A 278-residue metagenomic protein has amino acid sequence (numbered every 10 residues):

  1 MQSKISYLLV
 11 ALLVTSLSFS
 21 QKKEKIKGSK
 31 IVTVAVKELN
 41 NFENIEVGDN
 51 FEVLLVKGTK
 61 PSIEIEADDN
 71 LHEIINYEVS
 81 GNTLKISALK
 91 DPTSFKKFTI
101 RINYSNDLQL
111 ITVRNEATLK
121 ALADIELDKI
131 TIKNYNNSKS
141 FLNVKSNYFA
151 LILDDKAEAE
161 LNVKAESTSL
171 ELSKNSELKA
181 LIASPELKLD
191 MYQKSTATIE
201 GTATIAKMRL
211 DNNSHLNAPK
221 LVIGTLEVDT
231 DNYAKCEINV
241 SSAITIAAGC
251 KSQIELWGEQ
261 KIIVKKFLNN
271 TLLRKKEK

Functional and structural regions predicted by a protein language model:
M1-K278: Intrinsically disordered, low-complexity terminal regions
